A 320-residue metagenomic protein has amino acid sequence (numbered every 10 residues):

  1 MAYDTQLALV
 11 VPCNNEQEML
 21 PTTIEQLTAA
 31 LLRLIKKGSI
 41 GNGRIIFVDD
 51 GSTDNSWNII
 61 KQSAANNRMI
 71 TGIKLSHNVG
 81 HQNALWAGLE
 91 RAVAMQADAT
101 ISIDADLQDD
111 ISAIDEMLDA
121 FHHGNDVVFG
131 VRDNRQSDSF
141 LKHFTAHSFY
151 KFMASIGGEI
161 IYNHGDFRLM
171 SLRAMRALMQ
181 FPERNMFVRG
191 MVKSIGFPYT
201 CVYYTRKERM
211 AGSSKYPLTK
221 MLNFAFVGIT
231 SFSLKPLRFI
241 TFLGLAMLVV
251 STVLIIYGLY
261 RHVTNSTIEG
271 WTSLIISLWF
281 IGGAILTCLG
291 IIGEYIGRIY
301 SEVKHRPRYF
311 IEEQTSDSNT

Functional and structural regions predicted by a protein language model:
M1-Q6, F187-T320: Hydrophobic helical membrane-anchoring modules
M1-S139: Structured catalytic core of nucleotide-sugar glycosyltransferases
A2-D4, I40, Y162, M170 (+1 more regions): A generic fold-level signal
L9-V10, I101, D166, G212 (+1 more regions): Residue-level marker of motif borders
P12, K37, V48, A120 (+4 more regions): Histidine kinase transmitter module recognition
A29, R33, Q62, N66 (+8 more regions): Conserved amphipathic alpha-helical interaction elements at protein-protein interfaces in regulatory, energy-coupling
T71, L75-R91, I111-M191, K207-F226: Acceptor/aglycone-binding surface of glycosyltransferases and processive sugar-polymer synthases
